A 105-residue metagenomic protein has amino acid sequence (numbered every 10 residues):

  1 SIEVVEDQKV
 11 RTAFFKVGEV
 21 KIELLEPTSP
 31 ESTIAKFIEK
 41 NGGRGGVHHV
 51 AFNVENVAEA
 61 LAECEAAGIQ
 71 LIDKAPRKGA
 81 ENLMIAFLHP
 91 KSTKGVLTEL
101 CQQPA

Functional and structural regions predicted by a protein language model:
S1-I22, A66-I69, K74, K78-L83 (+1 more regions): Core segments of cupin and vicinal oxygen chelate
V4, P27-I38, A67, K78: Short, tandemly repeated low-complexity microdomains enriched for cysteine and small residues
A13-G18, A35-E63: Vicinal oxygen chelate
F15, I22-L25, V47-H48, C64 (+2 more regions): Short, structured motif recognition centered on aromatic/hydrophobic residues
K21-E23, E31-T33, E59, Q70 (+1 more regions): Short loop/beta submotifs within extracellular cysteine-rich repeat domains
C101-A105: Short beta-strand-to-coil "C-cap" segments at the C-terminal boundary of structured domains/repeats, marking
